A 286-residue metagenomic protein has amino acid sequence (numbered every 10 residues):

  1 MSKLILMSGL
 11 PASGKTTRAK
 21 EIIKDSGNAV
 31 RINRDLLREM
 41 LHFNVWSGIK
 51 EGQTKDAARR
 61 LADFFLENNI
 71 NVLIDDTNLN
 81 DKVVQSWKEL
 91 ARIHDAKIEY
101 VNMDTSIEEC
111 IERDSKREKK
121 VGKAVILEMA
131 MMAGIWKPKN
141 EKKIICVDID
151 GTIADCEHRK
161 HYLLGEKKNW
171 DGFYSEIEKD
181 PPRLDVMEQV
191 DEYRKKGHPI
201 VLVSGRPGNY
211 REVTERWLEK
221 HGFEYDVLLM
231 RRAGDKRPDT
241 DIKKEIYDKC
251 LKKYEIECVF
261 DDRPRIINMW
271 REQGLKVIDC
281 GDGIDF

Functional and structural regions predicted by a protein language model:
S2-S8, S13, E21, V30 (+4 more regions): Conserved GTP-binding G-domain of TRAFAC-class P-loop NTPases and closely related GTPase folds
T16-I70, Y162-E166: Conserved substrate/cofactor phosphate-moiety recognition/catalytic segment in nucleotide-dependent phosphotransferases
S26, M40, L66, N78-R117: ATP-dependent NMP and nucleoside kinases share a basic, alpha-helical "lid"
A29-R31, I98-Y100, L228, V277: Conserved beta-strand scaffold positions in the cores of enzyme catalytic domains, especially in NTP/NDP-utilizing
I49-A96, V186, V190, V201-V203: Glycine-rich phosphate-binding loop used to anchor ATP phosphates in small-molecule kinases, encompassing both
R59, F64-F65, K143-R237: Alpha-helical substrate-recognition element adjacent to the catalytic core
D75-W87, R206-Y210, D235-P238, P264: Acidic, metal-coordinating catalytic cores used for nucleic-acid/nucleotide bond scission and strand-transfer chemistry
Y247, Y254-F286: Acidic, Mg2+-coordinating phosphoryl-transfer loop and its flanking beta/alpha structural elements, shared across
